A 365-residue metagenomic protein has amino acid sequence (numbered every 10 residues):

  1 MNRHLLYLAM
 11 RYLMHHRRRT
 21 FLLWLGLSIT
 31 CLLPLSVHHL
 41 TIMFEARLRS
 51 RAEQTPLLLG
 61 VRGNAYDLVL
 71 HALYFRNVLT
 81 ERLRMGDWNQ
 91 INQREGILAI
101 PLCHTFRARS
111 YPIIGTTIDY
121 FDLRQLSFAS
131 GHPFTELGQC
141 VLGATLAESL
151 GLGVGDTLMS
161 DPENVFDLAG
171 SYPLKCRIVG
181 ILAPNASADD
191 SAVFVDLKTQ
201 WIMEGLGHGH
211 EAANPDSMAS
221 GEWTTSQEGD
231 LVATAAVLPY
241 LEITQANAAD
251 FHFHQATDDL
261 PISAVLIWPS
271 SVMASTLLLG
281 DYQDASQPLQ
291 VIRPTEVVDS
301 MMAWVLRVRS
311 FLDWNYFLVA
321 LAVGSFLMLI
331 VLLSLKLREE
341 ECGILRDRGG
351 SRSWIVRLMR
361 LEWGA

Functional and structural regions predicted by a protein language model:
M1-L35, A46, S351, R357-R360 (+1 more regions): N-terminal Sec/SRP start-transfer signal
R11-H16, F253, V305, R348: Helix-boundary and loop/linker segments of multi-pass membrane transporters
L22-L33, R309-L329, W363: Alpha-helical transmembrane segments of integral membrane proteins
P34-P112, D119-D122, E136, H254-Q255 (+2 more regions): Hydrophobic, regular-secondary-structure patches
L35, H39, M43, S325-I330 (+1 more regions): Transmembrane alpha-helix boundary/anchor motif
F44-R47, L241-S325, K336, L358: Peri-transmembrane interface segments
R107-T117, S127-L238: Hydrophobic secondary-structure segments that place a key small or acidic residue at a functional site
V319-A322, L332-A365: Transmembrane alpha-helical interface segments in multi-pass membrane proteins
